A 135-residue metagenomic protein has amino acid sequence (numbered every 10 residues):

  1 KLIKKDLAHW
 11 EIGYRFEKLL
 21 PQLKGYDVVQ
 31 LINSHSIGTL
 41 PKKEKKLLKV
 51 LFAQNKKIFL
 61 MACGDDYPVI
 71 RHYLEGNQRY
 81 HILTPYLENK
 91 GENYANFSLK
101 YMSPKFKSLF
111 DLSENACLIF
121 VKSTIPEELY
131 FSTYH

Functional and structural regions predicted by a protein language model:
L2-L20: Glycine-rich, highly charged phosphate/nucleotide-binding loops
K5-E11, I37, A95-K100: Short, flexible loop segments at the rims of nucleotide/cofactor-binding pockets, characterized by
L20-K43, K57-L60: Short N-terminal targeting/anchoring amphipathic segment
L23, L74-Y80, F110-E114: A conserved, positively charged/aromatic
S34-I37, G64-P68, L74, T124-E128: Short, solvent-exposed loop/turn segments at secondary-structure junctions
K43-N55, S108-L112: Catalytic-core regions built around general acid/base machinery
L60-Y101: Acceptor-binding helix/loop patch of EC 2.4 sugar-transfer enzymes, predominantly nucleotide-sugar-dependent
V69-I70, F97-H135: A short, active-site helix/loop in glycosyltransferases that binds the activated sugar's phosphate group
